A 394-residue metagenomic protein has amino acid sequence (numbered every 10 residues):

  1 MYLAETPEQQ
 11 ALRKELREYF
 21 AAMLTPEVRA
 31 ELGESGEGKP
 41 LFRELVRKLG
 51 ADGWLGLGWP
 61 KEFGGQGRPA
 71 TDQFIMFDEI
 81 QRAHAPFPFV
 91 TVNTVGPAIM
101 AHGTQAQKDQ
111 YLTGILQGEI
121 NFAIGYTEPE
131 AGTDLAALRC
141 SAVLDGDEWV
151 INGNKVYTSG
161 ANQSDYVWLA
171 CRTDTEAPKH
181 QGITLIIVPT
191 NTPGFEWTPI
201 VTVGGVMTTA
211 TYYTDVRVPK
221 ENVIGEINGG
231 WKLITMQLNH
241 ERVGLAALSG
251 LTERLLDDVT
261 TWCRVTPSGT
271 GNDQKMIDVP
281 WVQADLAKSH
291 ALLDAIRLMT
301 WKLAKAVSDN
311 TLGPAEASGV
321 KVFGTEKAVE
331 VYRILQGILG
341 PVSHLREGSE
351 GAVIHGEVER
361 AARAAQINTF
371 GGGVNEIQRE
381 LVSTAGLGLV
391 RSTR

Functional and structural regions predicted by a protein language model:
Y2, P69-T71, I75-E79, T94 (+3 more regions): Glycine-rich phosphate/cofactor-binding loops in nucleotide/flavin-utilizing enzymes
Y2-P7, F195-A295, N368, T384: Glycine-rich beta->alpha junctions and the first turn(s) of the following alpha-helix
Q9, F20, G53, P60 (+10 more regions): Buried hydrophobic positions in well-ordered alpha/beta secondary-structure cores of metabolic enzymes
V28-G36, P267-P280, D294-E350: C-terminal helix-coil-helix/basic helical segment that borders enzyme active sites and/or dimer interfaces and provides
R43, G50-G118, G160-Y166, L293 (+3 more regions): Internal helix-loop-helix
G118-Y126, L169: A short, Trp-centered hydrophobic/proline-enriched beta-strand micro-motif
C140-V143: A structural signal for short hydrophobic beta-strand segments in well-ordered beta-sheet cores
D147-E148, N152-T198: A short core secondary-structure module
